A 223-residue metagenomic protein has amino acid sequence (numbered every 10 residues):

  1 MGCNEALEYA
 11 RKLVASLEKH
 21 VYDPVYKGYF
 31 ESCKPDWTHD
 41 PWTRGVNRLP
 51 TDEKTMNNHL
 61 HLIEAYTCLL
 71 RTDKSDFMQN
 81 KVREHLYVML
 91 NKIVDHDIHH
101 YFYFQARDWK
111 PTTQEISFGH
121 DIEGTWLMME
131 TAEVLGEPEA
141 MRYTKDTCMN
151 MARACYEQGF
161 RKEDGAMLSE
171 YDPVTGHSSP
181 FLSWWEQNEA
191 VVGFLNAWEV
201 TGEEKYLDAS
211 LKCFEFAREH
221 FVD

Functional and structural regions predicted by a protein language model:
M1-D223: Glycan-recognition and catalytic cores of secretory/periplasmic carbohydrate-active enzymes
